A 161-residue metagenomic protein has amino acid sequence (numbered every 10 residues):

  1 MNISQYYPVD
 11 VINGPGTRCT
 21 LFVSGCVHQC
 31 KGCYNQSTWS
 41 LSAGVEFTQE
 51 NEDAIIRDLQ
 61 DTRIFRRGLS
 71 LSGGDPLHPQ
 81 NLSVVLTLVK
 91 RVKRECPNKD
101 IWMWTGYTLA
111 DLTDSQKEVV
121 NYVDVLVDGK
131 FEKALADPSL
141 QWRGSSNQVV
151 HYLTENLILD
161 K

Functional and structural regions predicted by a protein language model:
M1-S4, T17, N35-M103, L109-Q116: Conserved Radical SAM active-site core
N2-Q29: N-terminal pre-triad scaffold of radical SAM enzymes
Y7, S70, D124-V127: Residues embedded in well-ordered beta-strands within globular domains across many folds
D53-R57, D114-L135: Structural recognition of alpha->loop->beta junctions
P76, T108-L109, L126, D160-K161: Conserved strand-turn element in the central/C-terminal portion of the radical SAM core barrel that lines
P79-K93, A136-K161: P-loop/Walker A phosphate-binding loop and immediately adjacent motor/lid segment at beta-alpha junctions
N98, Y122-V123, N147: A generic structural signal for alpha->beta connector loops
